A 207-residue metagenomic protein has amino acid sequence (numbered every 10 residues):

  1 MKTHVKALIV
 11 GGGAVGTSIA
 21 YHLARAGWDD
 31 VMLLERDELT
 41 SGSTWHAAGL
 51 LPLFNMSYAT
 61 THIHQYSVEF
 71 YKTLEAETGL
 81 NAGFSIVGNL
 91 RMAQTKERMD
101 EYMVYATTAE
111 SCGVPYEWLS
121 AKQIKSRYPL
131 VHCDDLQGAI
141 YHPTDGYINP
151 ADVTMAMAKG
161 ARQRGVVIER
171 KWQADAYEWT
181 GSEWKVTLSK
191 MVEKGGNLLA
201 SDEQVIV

Functional and structural regions predicted by a protein language model:
M1-V15, M32: Beta1/beta-strand and adjacent pyrophosphate-binding region of the FAD-binding site in flavoprotein oxidoreductases
L8-V10, L34, A200-V207: Short hydrophobic core segments
A20, A24-R25, G160-R162: Gly/Ala-rich phosphate-binding loop of Rossmann-like dinucleotide-binding domains, activating on the conserved
A24-W45: Glycine-rich FAD pyrophosphate-binding loop
E35, S120, R170-W172: Short loop/edge segments at beta-strand edges and connector loops that shape dinucleotide/nucleotide cofactor-binding
A48-R127: Dinucleotide-binding Rossmann-like beta1-alpha1 core, especially the glycine-rich loop that anchors the ADP
Y141-V205: Helical element adjacent to the flavin cofactor pocket in flavoenzyme catalytic cores
